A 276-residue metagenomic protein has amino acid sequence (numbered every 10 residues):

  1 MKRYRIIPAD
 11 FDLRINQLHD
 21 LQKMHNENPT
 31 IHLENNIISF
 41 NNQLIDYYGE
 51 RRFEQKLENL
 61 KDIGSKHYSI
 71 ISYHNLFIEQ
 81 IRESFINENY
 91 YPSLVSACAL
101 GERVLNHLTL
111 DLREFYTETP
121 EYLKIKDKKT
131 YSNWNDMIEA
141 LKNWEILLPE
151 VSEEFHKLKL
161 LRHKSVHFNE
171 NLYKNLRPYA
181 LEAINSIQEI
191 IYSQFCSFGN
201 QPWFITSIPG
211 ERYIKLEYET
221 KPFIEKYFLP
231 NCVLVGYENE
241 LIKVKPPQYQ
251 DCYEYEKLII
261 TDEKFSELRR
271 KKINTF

Functional and structural regions predicted by a protein language model:
M1-Y90: Charged alpha-helical initiation segments
N35, Y68-S69, I146-Y218, K226 (+1 more regions): Charge-enriched, short contiguous segments at helix-coil
Y73-F77, R103, L161: Amphipathic, well-ordered alpha-helical segments in soluble domains
I78-R82, I86-L110: Short, hydrophobic, well-ordered secondary-structure elements
E83, N87, L110, E114 (+2 more regions): General structural signal for alpha-helix termini and helix-helix connectors
N89-S93, Y116, N175-L176: Short, surface-exposed helix-loop/turn micro-motifs enriched in polar/charged residues
V104-H156, L161, N200-P202: Flexible secondary-structure boundary motifs
I259-F276: C-terminal non-catalytic accessory extensions
